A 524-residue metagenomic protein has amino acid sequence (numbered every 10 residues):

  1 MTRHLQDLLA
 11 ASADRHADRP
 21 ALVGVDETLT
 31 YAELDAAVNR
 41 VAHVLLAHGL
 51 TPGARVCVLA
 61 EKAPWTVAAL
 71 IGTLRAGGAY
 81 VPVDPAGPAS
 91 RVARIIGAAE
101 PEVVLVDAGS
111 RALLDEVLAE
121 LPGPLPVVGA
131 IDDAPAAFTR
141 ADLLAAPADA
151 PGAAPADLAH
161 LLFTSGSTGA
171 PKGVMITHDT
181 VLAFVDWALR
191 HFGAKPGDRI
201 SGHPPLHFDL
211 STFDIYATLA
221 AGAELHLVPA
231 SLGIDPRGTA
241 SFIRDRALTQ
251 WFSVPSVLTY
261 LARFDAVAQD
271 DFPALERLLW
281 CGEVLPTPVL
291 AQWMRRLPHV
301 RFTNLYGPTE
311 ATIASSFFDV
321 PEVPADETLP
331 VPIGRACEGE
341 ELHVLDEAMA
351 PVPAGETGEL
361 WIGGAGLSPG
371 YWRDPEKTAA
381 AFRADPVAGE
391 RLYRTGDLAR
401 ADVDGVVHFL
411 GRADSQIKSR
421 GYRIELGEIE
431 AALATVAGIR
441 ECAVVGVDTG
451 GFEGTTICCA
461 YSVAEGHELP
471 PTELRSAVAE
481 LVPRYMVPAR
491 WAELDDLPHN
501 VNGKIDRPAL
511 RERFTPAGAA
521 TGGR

Functional and structural regions predicted by a protein language model:
M1-L161, I176, A183, P286 (+5 more regions): AMP-binding/adenylate-forming domain of the ANL superfamily
H4-Q6, V104-P151, V181, R301-N304 (+1 more regions): AMP-dependent adenylate-forming
V23, R55-L59, V67-L74, A159 (+12 more regions): Short, well-ordered beta-strand segments
A60-A63, D84, P204-S211, S231 (+3 more regions): Conserved AMP-binding
G77, S167, G222, G282 (+3 more regions): Conserved G/P- and acidic residue-centered "switch" motifs that form tight phosphate/ATP-binding loops in soluble
L161-V174: Conserved adenylation A10 loop of the ANL superfamily
K172-R199, D209-T249: Conserved AMP-binding/adenylation subdomain of ANL enzymes
A220-A223, L248, F252, A262-T328 (+2 more regions): Gly/Ser/Thr-rich phosphate-binding loop
